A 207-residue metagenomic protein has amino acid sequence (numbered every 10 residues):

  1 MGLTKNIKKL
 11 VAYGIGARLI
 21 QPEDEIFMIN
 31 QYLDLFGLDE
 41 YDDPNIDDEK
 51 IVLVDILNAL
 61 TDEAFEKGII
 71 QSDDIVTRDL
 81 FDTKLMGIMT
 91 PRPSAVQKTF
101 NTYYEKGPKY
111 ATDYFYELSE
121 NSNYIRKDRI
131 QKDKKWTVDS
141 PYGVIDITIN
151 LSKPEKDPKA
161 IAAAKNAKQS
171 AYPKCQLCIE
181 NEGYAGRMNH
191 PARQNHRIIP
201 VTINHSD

Functional and structural regions predicted by a protein language model:
G2-S206: Active-site microenvironments that recognize anionic phosphate/pyrophosphate groups
